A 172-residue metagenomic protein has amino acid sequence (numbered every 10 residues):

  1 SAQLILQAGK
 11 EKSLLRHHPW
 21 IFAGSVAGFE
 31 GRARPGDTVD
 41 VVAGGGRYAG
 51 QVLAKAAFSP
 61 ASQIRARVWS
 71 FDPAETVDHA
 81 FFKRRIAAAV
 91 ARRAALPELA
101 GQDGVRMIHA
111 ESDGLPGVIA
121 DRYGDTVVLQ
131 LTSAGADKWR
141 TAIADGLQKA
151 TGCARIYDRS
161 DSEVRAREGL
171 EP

Functional and structural regions predicted by a protein language model:
S1-P172: RNA-binding accessory domains that recognize and position tRNA/RNA substrates
